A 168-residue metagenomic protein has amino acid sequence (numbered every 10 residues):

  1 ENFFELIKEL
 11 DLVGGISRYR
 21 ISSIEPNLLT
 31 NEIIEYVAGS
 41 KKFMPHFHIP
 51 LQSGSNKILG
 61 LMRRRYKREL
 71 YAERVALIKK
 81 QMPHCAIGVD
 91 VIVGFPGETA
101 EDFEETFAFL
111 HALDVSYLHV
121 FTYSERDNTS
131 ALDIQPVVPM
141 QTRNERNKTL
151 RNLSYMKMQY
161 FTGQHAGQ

Functional and structural regions predicted by a protein language model:
E1-A100: Conserved SAM/AdoMet-binding glycine-rich loop
F4, A72, A76, E104 (+1 more regions): Generic alpha-helical structural signal
E9, A108, F161: Short, flexible, glycine/charge-rich loop motifs used to bind or transfer phosphoryl groups or to couple energy/partner
R20, G54-I58, D127-I134, K157: Glycine-rich, flexible loop/turn motifs
E101, E105-N144: C-terminal, non-catalytic macromolecule-binding modules
D133-Q168: Terminal RNA-binding accessory module
